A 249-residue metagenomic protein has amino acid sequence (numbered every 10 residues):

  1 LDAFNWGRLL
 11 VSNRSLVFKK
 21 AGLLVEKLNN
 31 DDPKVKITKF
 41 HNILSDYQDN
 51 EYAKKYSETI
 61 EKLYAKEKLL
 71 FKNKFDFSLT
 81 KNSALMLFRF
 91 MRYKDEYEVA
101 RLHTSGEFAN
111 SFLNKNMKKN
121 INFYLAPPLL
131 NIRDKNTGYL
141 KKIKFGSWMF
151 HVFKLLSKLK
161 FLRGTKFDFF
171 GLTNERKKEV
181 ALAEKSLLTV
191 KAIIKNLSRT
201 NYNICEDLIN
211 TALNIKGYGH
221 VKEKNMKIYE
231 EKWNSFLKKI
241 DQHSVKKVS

Functional and structural regions predicted by a protein language model:
D2-S249: Active-site loops and adjacent core secondary-structure elements that bind or stabilize anionic groups
